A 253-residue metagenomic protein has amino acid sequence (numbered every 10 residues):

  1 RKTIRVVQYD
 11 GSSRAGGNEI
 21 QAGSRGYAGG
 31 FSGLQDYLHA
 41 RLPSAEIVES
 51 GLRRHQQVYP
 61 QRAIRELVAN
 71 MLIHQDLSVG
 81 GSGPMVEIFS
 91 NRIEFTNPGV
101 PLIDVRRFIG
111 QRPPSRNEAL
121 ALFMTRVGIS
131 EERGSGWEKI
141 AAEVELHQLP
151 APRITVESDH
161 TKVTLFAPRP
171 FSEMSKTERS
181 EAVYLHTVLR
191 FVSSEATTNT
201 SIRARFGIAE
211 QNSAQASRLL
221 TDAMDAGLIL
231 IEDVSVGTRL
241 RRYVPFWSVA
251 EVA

Functional and structural regions predicted by a protein language model:
R1-A253: C-terminal regulatory or interaction extensions
